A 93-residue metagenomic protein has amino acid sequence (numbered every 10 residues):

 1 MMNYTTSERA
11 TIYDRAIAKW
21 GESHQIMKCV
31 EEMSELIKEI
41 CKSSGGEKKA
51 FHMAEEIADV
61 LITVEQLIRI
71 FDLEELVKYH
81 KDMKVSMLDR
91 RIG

Functional and structural regions predicted by a protein language model:
M1-G93: Flexible "arm" and connector segments at domain edges
